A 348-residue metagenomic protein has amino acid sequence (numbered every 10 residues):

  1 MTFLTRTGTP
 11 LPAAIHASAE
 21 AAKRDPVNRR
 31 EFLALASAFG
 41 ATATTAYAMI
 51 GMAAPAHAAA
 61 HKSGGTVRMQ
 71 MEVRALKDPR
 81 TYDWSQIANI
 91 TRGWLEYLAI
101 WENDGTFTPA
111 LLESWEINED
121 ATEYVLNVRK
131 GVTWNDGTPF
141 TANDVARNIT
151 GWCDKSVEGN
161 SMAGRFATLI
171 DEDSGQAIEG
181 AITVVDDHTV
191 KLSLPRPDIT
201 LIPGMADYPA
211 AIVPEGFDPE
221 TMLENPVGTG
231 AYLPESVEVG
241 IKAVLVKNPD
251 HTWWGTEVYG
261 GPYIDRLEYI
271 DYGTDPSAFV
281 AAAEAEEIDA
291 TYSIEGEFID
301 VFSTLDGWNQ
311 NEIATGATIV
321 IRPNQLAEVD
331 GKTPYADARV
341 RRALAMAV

Functional and structural regions predicted by a protein language model:
M1-E31, A38, A43-T45, I50 (+1 more regions): N-terminal secretory signal peptides
Q70-E119, T150, V227: N-terminal lobe/hinge region of extracytoplasmic solute-binding protein
M71-N89, L111, T138, P197-A210 (+2 more regions): A structural "hinge/loop" feature
E102-T106, P197-E268, S277: Gly/Pro-rich hinge or "lid" segments in bacterial periplasmic/extracellular proteins
S114-G159, K191, F279-A282, P334-A336: Aromatic- and charge-enriched surface segment that lines or borders ligand/interaction sites
T141-T150, D187-S193, G230-A231, G261-R266 (+2 more regions): Alpha-helical secondary-structure segments
E158-M162, T183, E235-V246, I270-V329: Extracellular/periplasmic solute-recognition and catalytic clefts
M162-P214, E238: Surface-exposed binding/hinge segments that line and control ligand-binding clefts or catalytic entry sites
